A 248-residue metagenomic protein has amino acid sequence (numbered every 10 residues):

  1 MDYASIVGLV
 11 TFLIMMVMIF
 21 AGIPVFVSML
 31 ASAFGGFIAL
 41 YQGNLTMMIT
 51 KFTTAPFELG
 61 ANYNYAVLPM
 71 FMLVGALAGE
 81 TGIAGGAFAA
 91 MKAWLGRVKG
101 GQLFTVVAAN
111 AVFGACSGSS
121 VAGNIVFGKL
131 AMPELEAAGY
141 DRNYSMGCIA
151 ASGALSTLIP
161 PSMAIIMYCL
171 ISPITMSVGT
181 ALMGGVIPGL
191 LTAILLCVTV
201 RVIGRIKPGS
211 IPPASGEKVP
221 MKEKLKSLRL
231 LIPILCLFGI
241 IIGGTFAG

Functional and structural regions predicted by a protein language model:
M1-G248: Alpha-helical transmembrane segments of multi-pass membrane transport proteins
